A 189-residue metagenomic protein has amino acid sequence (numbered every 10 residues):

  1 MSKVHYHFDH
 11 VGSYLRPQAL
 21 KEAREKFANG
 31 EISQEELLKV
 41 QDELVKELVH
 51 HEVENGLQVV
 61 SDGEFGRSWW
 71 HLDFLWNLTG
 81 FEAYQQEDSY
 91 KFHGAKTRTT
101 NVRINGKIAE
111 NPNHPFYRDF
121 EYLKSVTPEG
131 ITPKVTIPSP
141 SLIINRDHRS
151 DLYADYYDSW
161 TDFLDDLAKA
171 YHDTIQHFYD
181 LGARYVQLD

Functional and structural regions predicted by a protein language model:
M1-D189: Domain-level signal for soluble alpha/beta catalytic cores
